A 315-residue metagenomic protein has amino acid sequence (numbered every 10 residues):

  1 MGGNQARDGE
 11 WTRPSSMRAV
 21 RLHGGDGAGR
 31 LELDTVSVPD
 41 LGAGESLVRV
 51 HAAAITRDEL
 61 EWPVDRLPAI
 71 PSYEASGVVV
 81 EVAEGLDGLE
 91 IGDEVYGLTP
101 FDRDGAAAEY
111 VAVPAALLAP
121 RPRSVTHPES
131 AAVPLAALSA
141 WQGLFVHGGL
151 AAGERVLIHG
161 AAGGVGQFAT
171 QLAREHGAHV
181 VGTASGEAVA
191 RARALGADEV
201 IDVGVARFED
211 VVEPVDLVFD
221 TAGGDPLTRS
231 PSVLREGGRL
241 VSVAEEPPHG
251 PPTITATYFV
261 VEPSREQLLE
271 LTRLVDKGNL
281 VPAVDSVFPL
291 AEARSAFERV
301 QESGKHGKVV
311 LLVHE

Functional and structural regions predicted by a protein language model:
G2, A131-V205: Mid-domain Rossmann-like dinucleotide-binding core that forms the NAD(H)/NADP(H) cofactor-binding site
G3-S15, L268-E315: C-terminal hydrophobic helical "lid"/dimerization subdomain of Rossmann-like NAD(P)H-dependent oxidoreductases
S37-A54, W62-D102: Glycine-rich beta-strand-centered segment in the early N-terminal region that forms part of a ligand/cofactor-binding
E61, L98-G160: NAD(P)H dinucleotide-binding glycine-rich loop of Rossmann-like/cofactor-binding domains, especially the beta1-alpha1
V80, V181-T183, V241: Conserved beta-strand positions in the Rossmann-like core of class I SAM-dependent methyltransferases
R103, T221-A283, L312-E315: Glycine-rich phosphate-binding loop and adjacent beta-alpha segment of Rossmann(oid) nucleotide-cofactor-binding
D210-L217: A short acidic, Gly/Pro-enriched loop at the edge of an enzyme's catalytic core that lines a small-molecule cofactor
